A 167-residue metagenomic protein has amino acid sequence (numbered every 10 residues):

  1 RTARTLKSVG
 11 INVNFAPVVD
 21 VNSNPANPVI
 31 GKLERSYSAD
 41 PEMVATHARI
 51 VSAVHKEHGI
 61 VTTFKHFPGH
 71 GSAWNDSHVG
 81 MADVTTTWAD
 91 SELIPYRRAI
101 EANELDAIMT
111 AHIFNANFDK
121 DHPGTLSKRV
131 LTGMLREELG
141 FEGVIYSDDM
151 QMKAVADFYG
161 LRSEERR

Functional and structural regions predicted by a protein language model:
R1, S23-P25, M43: Active-site core segment of subtilase-fold serine proteases
R1-G10: Active-site-adjacent structural elements in enzyme catalytic domains
L6, S36-M43: Active-site-proximal loop motif in hydrolases
N12-N24, F64-H70: Short glycine-enriched loops at secondary-structure junctions
A26-S36, D76-V79: Surface-exposed, active-site-proximal loop segments in enzymatic domains
E42-R167: Second-shell residues forming the walls of enzyme active-site clefts
